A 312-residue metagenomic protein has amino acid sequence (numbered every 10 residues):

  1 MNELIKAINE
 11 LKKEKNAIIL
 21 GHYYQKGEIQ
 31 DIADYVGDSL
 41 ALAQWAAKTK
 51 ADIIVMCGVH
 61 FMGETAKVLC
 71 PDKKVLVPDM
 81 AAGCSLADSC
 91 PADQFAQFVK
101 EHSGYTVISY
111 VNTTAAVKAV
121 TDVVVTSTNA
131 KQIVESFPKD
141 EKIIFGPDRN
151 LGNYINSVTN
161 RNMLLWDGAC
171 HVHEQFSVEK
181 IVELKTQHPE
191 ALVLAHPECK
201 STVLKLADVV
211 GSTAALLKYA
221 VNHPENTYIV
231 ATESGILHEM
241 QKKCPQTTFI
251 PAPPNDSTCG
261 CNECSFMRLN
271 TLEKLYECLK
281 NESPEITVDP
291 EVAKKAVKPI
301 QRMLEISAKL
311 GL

Functional and structural regions predicted by a protein language model:
M1-G211, A215-V230, L237, K242-A252 (+1 more regions): Active-site loop-to-helix "anion-binding N-cap" substructures in soluble metabolic enzymes
